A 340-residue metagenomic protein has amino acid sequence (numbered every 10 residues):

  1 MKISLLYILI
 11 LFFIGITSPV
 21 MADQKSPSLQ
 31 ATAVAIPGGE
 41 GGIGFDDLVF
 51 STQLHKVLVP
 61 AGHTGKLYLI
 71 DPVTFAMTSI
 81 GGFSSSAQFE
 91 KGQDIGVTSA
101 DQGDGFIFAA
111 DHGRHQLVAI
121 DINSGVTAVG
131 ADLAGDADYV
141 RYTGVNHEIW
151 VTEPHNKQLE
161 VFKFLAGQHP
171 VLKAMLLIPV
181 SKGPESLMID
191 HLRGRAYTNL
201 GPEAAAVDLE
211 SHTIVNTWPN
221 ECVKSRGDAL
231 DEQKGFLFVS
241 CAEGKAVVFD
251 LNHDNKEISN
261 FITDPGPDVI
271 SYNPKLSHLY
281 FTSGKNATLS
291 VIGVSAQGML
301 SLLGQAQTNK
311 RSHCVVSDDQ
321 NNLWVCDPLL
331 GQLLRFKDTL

Functional and structural regions predicted by a protein language model:
M1-L6: Positively charged n-region of N-terminal signal peptides that target proteins for export
Y7-I16: Bacterial N-terminal signal peptides
G15, P19-L340: Predominantly soluble domains enriched in secretory-pathway, periplasmic, or organellar proteins
